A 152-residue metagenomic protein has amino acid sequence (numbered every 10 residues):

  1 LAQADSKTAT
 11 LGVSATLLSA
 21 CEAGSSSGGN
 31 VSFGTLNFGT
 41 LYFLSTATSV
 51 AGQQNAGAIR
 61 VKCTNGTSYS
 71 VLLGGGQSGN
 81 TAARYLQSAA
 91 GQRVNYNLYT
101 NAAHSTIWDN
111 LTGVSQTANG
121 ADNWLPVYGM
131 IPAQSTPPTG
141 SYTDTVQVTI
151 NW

Functional and structural regions predicted by a protein language model:
Q3-Y85, G113-W152: N-terminal small/polar-rich segments of proteins
G74-G76, A89, N97-N101: Predominantly extracellular/luminal cell-surface or secreted proteins
A83, A89, A103-S115: Solvent-exposed adhesion/ligand-recognition segments of exported proteins
